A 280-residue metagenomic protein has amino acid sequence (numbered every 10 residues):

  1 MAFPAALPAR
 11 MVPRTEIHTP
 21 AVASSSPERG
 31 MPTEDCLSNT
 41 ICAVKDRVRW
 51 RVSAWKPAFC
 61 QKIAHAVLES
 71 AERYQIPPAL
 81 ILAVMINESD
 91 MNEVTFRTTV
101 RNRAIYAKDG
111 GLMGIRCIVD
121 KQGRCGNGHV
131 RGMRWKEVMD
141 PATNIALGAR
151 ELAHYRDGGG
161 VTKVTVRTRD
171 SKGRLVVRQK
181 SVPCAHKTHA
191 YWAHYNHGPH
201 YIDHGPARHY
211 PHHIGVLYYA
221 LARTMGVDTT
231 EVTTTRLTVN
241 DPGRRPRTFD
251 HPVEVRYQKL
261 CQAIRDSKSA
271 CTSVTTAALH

Functional and structural regions predicted by a protein language model:
M1-A6: Sec-dependent N-terminal signal peptides
V12-L237, F249-H251, S267: Catalytic glycan-binding domains that act on GlcNAc-containing polysaccharides
G226-H280: Low-complexity, Gly/Ser/Thr/Pro-rich intrinsically disordered linker/tail segments
